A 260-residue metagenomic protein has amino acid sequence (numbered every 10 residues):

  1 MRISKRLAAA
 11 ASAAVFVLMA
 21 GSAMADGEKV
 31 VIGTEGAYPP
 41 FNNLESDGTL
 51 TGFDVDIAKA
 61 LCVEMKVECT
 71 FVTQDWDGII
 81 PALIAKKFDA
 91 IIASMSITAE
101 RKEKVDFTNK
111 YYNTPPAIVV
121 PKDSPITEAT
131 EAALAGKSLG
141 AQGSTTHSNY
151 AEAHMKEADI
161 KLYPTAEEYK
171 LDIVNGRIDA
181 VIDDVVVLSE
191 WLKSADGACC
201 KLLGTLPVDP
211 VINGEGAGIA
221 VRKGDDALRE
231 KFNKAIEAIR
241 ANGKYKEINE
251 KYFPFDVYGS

Functional and structural regions predicted by a protein language model:
A25-S94, N242, F255: Extracytoplasmic small-molecule ligand-binding "clamshell" domains of the periplasmic binding protein/Venus flytrap
V30-T34, T130-T145, D159: Short loop->beta-strand "edge-of-pocket" segments that line small-molecule binding or catalytic clefts across diverse
V55, F71-P81, I126, K161-N175 (+1 more regions): Short helix-initiation/N-cap motifs at beta->coil->alpha
D56-E64, S124, K137-S138, G143-T145 (+1 more regions): Extended ligand-binding regions for polar small-molecule ligands
K59, V63, E68-A133, K201 (+1 more regions): Acidic, polar ligand-binding/catalytic clefts
K66-E68, A85-A93, K137, V174-V187 (+1 more regions): Alpha-to-beta junction loops
E68, T146-Y163, C200-L203, N233-S260: Ligand-binding clefts/hinges and TM-proximal coupling segments of bilobed small-molecule sensing domains
N113-V120, K193-N233, F255-S260: Periplasmic-binding protein-like
